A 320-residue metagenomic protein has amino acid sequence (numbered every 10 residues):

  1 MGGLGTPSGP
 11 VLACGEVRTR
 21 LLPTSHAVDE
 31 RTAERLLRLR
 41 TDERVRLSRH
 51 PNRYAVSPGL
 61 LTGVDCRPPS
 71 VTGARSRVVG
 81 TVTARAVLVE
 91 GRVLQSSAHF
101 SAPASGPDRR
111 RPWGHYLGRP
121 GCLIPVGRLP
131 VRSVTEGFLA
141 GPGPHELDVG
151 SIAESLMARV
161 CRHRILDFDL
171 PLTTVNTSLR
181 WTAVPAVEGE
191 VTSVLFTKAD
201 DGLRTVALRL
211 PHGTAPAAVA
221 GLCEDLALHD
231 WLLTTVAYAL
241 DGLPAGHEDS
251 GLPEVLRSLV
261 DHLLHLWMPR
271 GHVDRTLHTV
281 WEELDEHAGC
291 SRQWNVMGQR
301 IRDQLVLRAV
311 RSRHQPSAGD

Functional and structural regions predicted by a protein language model:
M1-T197: Short Lys/Arg-enriched alpha/beta "domain-start" segment
A55-T81, A86, L210-H212, T234-G242 (+1 more regions): Generic hydrophobic segment detector
T182-T234, Y238-G246: Extended, charged amphipathic alpha-helical segments
D225-A227, W231-D320: Membrane-associated alpha-helical segments
